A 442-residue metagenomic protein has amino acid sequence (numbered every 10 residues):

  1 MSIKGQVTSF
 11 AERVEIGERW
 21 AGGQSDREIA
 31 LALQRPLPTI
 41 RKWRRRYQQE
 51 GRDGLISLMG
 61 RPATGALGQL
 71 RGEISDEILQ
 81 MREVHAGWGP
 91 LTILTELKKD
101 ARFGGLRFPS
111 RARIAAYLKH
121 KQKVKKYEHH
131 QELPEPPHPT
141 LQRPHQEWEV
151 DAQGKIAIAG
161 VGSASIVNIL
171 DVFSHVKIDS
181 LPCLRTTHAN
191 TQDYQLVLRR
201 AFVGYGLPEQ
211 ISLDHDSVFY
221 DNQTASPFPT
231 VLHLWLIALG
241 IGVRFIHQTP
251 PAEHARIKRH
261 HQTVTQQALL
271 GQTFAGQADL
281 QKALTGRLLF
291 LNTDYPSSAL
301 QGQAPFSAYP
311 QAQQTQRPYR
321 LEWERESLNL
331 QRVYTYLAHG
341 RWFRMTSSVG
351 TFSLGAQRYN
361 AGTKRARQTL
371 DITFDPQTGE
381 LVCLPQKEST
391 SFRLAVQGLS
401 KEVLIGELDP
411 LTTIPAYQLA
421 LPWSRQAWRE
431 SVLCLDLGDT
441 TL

Functional and structural regions predicted by a protein language model:
M1-V14, G65-G72: Short, Lys/Arg-enriched anionic-surface-contact patches
T8-Q24, S75-V84: Short, amphipathic alpha-helical "recognition" segments used to contact nucleic acids or chromatin
I29-L33, I93: Short alpha-helical "recognition helix" segments of helix-turn-helix
L55-V150, K155, Q311: Basic, flexible linker segments flanking DNA-binding modules in nucleic acid-interacting mobile-element proteins
G68, G72-E73, A116-I178, A189-V197 (+4 more regions): Mobile-element integrase/transposase regions, centering on the N-terminal DNA-binding/Zn-coordinating module
L213, N222-Q266, Q277-L280, T285: RNase H-like two-metal-ion nuclease catalytic core shared by retroviral integrases and related mobile-element nucleases
N292-L442: C-terminal, beta-rich DNA-binding module of retroviral/retroelements integrases
